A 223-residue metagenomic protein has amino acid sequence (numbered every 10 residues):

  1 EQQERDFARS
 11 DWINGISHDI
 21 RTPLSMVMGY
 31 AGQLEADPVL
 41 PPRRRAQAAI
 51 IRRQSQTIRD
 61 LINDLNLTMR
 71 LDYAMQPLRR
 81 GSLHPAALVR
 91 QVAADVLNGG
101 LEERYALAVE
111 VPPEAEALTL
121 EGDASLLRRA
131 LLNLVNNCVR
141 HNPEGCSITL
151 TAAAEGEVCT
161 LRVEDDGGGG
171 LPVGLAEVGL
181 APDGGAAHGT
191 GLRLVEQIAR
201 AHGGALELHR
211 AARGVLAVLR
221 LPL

Functional and structural regions predicted by a protein language model:
S10, N14-H18: Conserved phosphoacceptor histidine of two-component systems
R53-I58: Short alpha-helical segment of the dimerization/phosphotransfer core of two-component systems
Y73-L78, A117-G122: Conserved micro-motifs of the catalytic ATP-binding
G99-V111: Short conserved segments within the C-terminal catalytic ATPase subdomain
N137-V139: Short helix-loop "hinge" at the ATP-lid/N-box region of the Bergerat-fold HATPase_c
E164-A186: Glycine-rich/acidic phosphate-handling loop/turn and adjacent ATP-lid/helix of nucleotide-binding kinase/ATPase domains
